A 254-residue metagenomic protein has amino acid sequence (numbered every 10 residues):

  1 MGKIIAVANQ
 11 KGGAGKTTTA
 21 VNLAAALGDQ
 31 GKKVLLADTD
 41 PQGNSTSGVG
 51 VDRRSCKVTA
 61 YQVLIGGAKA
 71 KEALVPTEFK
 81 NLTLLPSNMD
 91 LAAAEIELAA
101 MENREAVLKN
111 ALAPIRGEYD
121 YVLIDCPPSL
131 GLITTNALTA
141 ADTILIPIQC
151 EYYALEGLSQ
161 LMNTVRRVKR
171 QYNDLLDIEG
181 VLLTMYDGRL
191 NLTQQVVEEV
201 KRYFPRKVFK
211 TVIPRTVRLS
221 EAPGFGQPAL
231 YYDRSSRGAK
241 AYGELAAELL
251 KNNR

Functional and structural regions predicted by a protein language model:
M1-R254: P-loop NTP-binding core
